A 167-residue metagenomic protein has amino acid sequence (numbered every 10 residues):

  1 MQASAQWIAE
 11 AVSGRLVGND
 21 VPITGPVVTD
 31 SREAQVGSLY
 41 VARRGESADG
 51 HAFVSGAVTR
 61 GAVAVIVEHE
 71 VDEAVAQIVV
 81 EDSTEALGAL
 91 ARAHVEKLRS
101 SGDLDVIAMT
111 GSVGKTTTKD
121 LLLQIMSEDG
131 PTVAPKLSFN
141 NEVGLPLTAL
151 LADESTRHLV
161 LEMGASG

Functional and structural regions predicted by a protein language model:
M1-A89, A93: N-terminal leader/targeting and accessory segments in enzymes
A86-G167: Phosphate-binding loop of NTP-binding sites
